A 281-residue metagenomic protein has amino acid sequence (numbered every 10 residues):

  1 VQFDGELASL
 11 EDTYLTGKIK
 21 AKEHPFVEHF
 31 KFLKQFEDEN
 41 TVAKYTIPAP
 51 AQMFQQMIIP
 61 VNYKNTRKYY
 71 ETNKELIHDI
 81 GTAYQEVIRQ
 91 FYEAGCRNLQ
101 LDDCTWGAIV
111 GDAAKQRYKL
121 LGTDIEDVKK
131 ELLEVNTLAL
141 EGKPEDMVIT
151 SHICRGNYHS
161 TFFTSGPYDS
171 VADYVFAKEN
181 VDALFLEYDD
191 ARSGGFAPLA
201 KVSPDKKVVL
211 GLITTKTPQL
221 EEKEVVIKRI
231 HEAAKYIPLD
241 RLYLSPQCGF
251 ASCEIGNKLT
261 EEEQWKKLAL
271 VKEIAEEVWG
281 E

Functional and structural regions predicted by a protein language model:
V1-E281: Domain-level signal for soluble alpha/beta catalytic cores
